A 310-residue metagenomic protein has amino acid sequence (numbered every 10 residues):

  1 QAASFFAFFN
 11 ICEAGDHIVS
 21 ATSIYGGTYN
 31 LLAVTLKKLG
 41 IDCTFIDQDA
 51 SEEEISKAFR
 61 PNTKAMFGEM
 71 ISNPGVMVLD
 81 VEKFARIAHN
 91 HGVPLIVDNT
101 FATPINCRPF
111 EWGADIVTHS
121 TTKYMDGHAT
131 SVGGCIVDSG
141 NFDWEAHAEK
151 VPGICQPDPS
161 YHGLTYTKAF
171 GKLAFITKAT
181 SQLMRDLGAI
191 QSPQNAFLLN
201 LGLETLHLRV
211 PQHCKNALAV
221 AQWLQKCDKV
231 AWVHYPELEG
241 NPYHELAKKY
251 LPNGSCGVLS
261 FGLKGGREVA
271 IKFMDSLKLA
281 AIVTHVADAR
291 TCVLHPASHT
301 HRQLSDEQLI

Functional and structural regions predicted by a protein language model:
Q1-K226, H234: Conserved PLP-enzyme active-site core in the AAT-like
V210, K229-I310: Conserved C-terminal alpha-helix-loop-beta "cap" of PLP-dependent enzymes that closes/shapes the active-site mouth
